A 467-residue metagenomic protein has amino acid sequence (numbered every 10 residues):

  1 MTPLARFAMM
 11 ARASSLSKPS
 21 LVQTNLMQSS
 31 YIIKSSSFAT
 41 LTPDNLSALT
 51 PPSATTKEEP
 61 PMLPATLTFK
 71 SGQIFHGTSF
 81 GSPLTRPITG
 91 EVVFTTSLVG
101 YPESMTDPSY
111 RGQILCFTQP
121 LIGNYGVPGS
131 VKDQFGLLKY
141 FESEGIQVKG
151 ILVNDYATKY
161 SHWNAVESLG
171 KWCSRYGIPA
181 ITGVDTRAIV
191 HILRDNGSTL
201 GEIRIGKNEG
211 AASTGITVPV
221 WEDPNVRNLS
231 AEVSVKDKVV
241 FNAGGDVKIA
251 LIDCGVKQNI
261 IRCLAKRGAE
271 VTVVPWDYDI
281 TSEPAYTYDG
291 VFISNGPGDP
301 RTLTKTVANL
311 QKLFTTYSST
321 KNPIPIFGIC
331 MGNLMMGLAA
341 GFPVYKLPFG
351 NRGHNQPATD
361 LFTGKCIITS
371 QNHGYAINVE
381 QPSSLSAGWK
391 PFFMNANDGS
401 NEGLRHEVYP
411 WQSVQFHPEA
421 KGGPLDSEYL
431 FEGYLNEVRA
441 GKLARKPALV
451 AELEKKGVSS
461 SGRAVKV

Functional and structural regions predicted by a protein language model:
M1-Q23: N-terminal chloroplast transit peptides
P3-L4, T40-Y286, P300, A308 (+1 more regions): RNA-binding accessory domains that recognize and position tRNA/RNA substrates
S17-A48: N-terminal chloroplast transit peptides
P179, K248, P323-F327, P343 (+1 more regions): Proline-centered loop/turn at the N-terminus of a beta-strand
A243-I249, T363-C366, H406-W411: Beta-strand-turn-beta hairpins that frame and shape the catalytic cleft of phosphate-ester-processing enzymes
K248-D253, T369-S370, Q412-F416: Active-site-proximal beta-strand elements of phosphoester/diester hydrolases
D289-V379, K421-G433, E437-V438, G462: Cysteine-nucleophile active-site neighborhood
K365-Y409, S459, A464-V467: Catalytic beta-strand/loop cores that center a nucleophilic Ser/Cys/Thr and support acyl-enzyme chemistry
